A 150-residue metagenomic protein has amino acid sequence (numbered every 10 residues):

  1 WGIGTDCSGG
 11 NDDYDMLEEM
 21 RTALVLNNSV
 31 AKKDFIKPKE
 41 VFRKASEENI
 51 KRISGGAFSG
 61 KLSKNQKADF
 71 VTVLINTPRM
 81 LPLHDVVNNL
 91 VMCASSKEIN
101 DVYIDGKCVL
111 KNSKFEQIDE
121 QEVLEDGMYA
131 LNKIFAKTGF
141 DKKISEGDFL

Functional and structural regions predicted by a protein language model:
W1-T77, C93-S95: His/Asp/Glu-enriched, well-ordered alpha-helical/loop segment that forms or immediately abuts the divalent-metal
S8-G10, K32-I36, N100-K107, L131-F135 (+1 more regions): Short C-terminal domain-edge/linker segments immediately following a structured domain
D13, S46-N49, N100, E120 (+1 more regions): Alpha-helical structural signal
K37, K51, F58, Q66-K67 (+5 more regions): Flexible domain-boundary/linker segments
K67-E120, L124: C-terminal cap of metal-dependent C-N hydrolases
S113-L150: Intein/HINT protein-splicing elements and their conserved insertion hotspots or analogous self-processing inserts
